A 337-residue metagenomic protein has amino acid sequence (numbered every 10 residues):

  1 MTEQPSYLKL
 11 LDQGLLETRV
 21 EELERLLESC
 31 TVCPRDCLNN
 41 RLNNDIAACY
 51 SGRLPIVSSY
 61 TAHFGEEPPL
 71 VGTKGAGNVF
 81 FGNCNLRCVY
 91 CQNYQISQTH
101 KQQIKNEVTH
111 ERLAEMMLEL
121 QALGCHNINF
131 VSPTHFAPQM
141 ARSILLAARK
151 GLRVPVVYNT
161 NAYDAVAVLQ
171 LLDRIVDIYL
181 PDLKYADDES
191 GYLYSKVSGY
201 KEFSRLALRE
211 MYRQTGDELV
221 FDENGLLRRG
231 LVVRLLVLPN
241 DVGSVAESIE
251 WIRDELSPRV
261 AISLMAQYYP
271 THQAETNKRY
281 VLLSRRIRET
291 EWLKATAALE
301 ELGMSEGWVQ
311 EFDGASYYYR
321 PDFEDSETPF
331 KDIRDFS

Functional and structural regions predicted by a protein language model:
M1-D45, G216-S337: Auxiliary Fe-S-binding modules of radical SAM enzymes
C49-Y179, D187-E189: Conserved Radical SAM active-site core
G77, I128, V156-Y158, Y179-P181 (+3 more regions): Hydrophobic faces of well-ordered beta-strands that scaffold small-molecule active sites in alpha/beta enzyme cores
Q95-K105, L193-S198, N277-R286: Short glycine-enriched, charge-decorated loop/helix-capping segments at active-site entrances that position
S97-Q98, A137, A162-A165, L183-K201 (+3 more regions): Conserved radical SAM core fold
H110-L113, M140, S204, L208 (+2 more regions): Aromatic/hydrophobic pocket-lining residues that form the small-molecule binding cavity in soluble enzyme cores
I144-P155, A207-M211, E289-A295: Alpha-helix-loop-beta-strand connector modules within alpha/beta enzyme cores
Y192-N224: Anionic-ligand binding region
